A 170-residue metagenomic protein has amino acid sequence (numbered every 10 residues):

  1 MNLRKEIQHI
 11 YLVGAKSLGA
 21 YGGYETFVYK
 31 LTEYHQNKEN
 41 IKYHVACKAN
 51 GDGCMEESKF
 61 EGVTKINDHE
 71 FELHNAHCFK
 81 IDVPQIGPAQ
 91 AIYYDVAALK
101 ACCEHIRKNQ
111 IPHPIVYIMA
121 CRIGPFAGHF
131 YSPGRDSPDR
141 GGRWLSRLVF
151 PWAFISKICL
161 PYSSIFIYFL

Functional and structural regions predicted by a protein language model:
N2-K5: N-proximal low-complexity "stem/linker" segments adjacent to membrane-targeting elements
I7, H113, S163-S164: Short, well-ordered alpha-helix to beta-strand connector turns
I7, L12-Y21, Y34-A89: N-terminal strand-loop element at the rim of the active site of nucleotide-sugar-dependent glycosyltransferases
G23-L31: Conserved alpha-helical elements of sugar-nucleotide-dependent glycosyltransferases
K42-K48, I115-M119, F166-I167: Short, hydrophobic beta-strand segments that form beta-sheet elements in well-ordered domains
K80-D82, D139, Y168: Structural signal for conserved beta-strand scaffold positions within catalytic alpha/beta enzyme cores
Q90-C103, K108-R140, S146-L148: An aromatic- and histidine-rich active-site surface loop
V149-L170: Membrane-proximal helix-turn-helix segments that form the acceptor-binding/catalytic region of lipid-linked
